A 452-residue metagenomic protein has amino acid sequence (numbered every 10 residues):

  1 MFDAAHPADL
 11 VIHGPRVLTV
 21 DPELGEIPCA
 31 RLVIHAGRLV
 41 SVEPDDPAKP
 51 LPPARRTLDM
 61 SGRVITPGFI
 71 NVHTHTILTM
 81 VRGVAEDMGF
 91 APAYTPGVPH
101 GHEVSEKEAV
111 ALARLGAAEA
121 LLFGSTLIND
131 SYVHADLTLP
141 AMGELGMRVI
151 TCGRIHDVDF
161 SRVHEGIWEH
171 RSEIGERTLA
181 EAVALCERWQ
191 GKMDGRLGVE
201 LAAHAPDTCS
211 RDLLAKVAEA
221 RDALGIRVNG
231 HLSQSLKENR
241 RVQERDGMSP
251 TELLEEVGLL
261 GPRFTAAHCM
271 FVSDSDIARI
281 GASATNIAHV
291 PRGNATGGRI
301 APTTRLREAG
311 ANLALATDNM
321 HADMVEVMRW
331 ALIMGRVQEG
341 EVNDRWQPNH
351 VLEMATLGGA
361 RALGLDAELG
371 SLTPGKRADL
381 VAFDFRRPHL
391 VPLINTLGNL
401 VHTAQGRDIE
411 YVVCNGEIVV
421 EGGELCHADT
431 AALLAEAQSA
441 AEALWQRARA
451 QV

Functional and structural regions predicted by a protein language model:
M1-A30, I34-V40, D45-L51, E353-V452: Active-site microenvironment of metallo-dependent hydrolases
H6-G14, P50-P92, R114-A117, L121-L122: Replace "His-x-His-based motif
M80-A111, G153-E173, L236-G261, N286 (+1 more regions): Active-site gating loops and adjacent loop-to-helix segments of metal-dependent hydrolytic enzymes
R82-M147, T178-D194, Q438-A443, R449: Alpha-helical scaffold segments that flank or form the walls of functional sites
N129-Y132, E200-K216, A295-G297, A362-G364: Active-site glycine- and acidic-residue-rich loops that bind and position anionic ligands or nucleotide-like cofactors
P140-M270: Metal-coordinating catalytic core of metallo-dependent amide/deamination hydrolases
L236-M248, D276-G281, G298-L306, H321-V337 (+1 more regions): Histidine/acidic-residue-rich catalytic or RNA/ligand-binding cores of hydrolases and nuclease-related proteins
E256-R263, T304-R387, T403-Q405: His/Asp/Glu-enriched, well-ordered alpha-helical/loop segment that forms or immediately abuts the divalent-metal
